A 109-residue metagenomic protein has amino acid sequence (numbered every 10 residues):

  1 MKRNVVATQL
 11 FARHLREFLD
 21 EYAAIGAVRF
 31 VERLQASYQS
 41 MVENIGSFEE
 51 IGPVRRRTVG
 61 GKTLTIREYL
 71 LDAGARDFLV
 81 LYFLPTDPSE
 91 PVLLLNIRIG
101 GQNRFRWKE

Functional and structural regions predicted by a protein language model:
M1-L70: Basic, Lys/Arg-enriched alpha-helical interface segments
L71-E109: Enriched for short, Lys/Arg-rich terminal
